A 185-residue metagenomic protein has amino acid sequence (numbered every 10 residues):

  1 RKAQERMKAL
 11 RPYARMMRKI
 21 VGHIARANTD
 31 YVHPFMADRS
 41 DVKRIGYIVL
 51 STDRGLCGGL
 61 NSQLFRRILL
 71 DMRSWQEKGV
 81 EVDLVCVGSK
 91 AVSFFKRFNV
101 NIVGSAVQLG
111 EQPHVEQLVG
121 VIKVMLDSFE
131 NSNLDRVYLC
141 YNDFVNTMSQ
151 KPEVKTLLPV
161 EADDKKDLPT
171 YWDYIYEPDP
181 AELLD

Functional and structural regions predicted by a protein language model:
R1-D185: C-terminal beta-strand-loop-alpha-helix "lid" module of Rossmann-like NAD(P)-dependent dehydrogenases
